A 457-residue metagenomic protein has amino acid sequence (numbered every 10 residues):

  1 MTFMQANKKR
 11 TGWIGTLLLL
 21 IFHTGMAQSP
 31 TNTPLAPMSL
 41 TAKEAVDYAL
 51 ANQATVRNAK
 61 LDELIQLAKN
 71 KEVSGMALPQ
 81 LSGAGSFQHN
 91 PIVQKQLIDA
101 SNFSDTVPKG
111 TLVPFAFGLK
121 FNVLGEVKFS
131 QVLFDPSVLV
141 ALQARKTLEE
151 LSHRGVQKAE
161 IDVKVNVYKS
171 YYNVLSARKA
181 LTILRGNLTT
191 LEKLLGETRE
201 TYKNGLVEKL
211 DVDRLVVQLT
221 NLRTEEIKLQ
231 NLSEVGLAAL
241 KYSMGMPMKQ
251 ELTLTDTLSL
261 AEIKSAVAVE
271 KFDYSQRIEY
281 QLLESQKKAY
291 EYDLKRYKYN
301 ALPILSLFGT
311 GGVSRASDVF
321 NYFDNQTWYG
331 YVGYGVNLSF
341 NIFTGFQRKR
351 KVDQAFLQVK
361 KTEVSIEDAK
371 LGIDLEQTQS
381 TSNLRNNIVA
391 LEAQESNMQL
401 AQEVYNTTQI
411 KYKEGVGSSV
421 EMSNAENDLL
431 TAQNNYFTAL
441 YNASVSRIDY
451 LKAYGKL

Functional and structural regions predicted by a protein language model:
F3-R10, Q28-L35, V46, S82 (+2 more regions): Acidic, low-complexity, intrinsically disordered peripheral segments
Q5, L40, A68, E160-Y274 (+1 more regions): Periplasmic alpha-helical coiled-coil/stalk elements that build and connect Gram-negative outer-membrane
I14-T24: Bacterial N-terminal signal peptides
A27-S86, I92-V93, M248, L254-E291 (+1 more regions): Bacterial Sec-pathway N-terminal export signals of envelope proteins
S29-M38, A84-K128, T257-K264, F308-F340: Small/polar, glycine/serine/threonine/aspartate-rich low-complexity segments that form flexible
R57-L61, S74, L133-E160, L210 (+4 more regions): Sec/SRP-type N-terminal targeting helices
K71, K128, D293-R296, N337-S339: Outer-membrane beta-barrel architecture
T224-M246, Q399-K456: Short segments within alpha-helical structural elements
